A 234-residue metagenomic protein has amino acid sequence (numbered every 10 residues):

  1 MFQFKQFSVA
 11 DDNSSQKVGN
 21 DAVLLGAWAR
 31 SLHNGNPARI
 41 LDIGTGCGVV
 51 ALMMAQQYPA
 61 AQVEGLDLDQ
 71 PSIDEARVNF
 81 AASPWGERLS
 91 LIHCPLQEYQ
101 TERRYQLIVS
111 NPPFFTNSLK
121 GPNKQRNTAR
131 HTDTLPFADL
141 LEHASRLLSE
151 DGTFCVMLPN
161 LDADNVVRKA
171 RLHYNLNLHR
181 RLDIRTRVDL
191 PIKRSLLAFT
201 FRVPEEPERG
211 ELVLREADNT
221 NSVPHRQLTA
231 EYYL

Functional and structural regions predicted by a protein language model:
F2-A38, T45-C47, L52, Q56 (+2 more regions): SAM-dependent Rossmann-like transferase core, predominantly class I methyltransferases with a strong bias toward
Q3, N34, W85, L172-N175 (+1 more regions): Short, structurally constrained coil/turn elements that cap an alpha-helix or connect an alpha-helix to the following
A10, E64, S90-I92, H179-L182: General small-molecule cofactor/ligand-binding pocket signal
D12-S14, V18, L135-I192: Conserved Class I SAM-dependent methyltransferase catalytic core
L25, N111, L140, F199: Residue-level signal for inorganic ion chemistry
A27-R103, L107-S110, T116-G121: Conserved SAM/SAH cofactor-binding pocket of Class I
P112-D139: Mobile active-site "lid"/loop adjacent to the S-adenosyl-L-methionine
V188-L234: SAM/dcSAM-binding transferase cores
